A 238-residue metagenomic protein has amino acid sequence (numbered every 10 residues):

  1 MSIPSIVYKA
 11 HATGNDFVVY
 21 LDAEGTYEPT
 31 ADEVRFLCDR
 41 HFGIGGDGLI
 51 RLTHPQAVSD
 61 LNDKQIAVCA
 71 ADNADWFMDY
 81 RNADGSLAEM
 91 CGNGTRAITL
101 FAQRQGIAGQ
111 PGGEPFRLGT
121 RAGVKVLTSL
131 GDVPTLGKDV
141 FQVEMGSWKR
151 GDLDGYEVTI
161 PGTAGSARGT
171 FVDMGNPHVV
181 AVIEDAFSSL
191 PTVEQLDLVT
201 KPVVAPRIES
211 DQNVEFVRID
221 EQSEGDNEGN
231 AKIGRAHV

Functional and structural regions predicted by a protein language model:
M1-G137, V180-R235: A glycine-rich beta-to-alpha transition motif near the start of alpha/beta enzyme domains, typified by
D84-S86, N93, S147-L153, G175: Short, surface-exposed, charge-dense and proline/glycine-enriched linear segments
L136-W148: Membrane helix-loop-helix hairpins that form the core translocation module of multi-pass transporters
Q142-E144, G169-F171, G234: Active-site-proximal beta-strand elements of phosphoester/diester hydrolases
S147-G169, D197-L198: Active-site glycine-rich loop that binds ribose-phosphate moieties when present
I160-P191: Internal active-site segments that recognize and position negatively charged phosphoryl groups and nucleotide moieties
